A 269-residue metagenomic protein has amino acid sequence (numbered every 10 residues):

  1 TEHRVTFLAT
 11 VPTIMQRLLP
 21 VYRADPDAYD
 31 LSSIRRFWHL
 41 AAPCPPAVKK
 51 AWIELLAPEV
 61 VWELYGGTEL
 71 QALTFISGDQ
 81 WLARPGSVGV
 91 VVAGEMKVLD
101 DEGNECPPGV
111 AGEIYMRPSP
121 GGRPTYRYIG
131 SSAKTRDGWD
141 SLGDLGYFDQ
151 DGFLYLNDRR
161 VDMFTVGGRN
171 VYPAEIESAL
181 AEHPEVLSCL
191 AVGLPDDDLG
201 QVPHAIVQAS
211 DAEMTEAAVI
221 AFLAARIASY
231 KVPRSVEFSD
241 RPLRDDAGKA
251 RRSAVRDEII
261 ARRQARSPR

Functional and structural regions predicted by a protein language model:
V5-T10, L19-R84, K97, E102-E105: Gly/Ser/Thr-rich phosphate-binding loop
L8-V11, M96, E102, M116-G122 (+5 more regions): AMP-binding/adenylate-forming catalytic core of the ANL superfamily
A41, G66, G89, D144 (+1 more regions): Active-site glycine-centered loops adjacent to acidic/histidine catalytic or metal-binding residues that shape
P43, S77, A83-G130: Adenylate-forming AMP-binding core of the ANL superfamily, especially NRPS adenylation
V61-T68, V88-V91, V192-P195, E237: Beta-strand->loop->alpha-helix junctions that form or flank phosphate-binding loops in nucleotide-handling enzymes
A228-K249, P268-R269: AMP-binding/adenylate-forming catalytic domain of the ANL superfamily
R256-R269: Acidic/polar alpha-helix N-cap and adjacent early helical turns within long charge-rich amphipathic helices/linkers
